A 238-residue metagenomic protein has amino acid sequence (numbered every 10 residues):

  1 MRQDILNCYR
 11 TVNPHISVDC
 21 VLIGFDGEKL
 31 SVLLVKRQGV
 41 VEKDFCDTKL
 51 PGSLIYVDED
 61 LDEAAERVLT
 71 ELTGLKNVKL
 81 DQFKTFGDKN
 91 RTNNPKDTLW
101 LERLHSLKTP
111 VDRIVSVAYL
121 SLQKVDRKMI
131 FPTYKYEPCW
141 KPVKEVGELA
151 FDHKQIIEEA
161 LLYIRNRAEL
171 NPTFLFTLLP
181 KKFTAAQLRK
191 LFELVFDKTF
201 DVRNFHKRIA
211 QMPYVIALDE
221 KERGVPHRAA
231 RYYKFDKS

Functional and structural regions predicted by a protein language model:
M1, F25-L34, L54, D58 (+4 more regions): Core subunits and conserved enzymes of cellular information-processing and envelope-translocation systems across
M1-I5, L101: Short Pro/Gly-enriched beta-strand edge/turn motifs at strand-loop
C8-T48: N-terminal strand-loop-strand
I16-V18, E63-E66, T70-R127, R167-L175 (+1 more regions): Active-site segment of metal-dependent pyrophosphate-handling enzymes, primarily the Nudix hydrolase catalytic core
L50-D58, T177-L178: Short histidine-centered catalytic/ligand-binding loop motif
I114-V125, M129-N166, L178-A186, N204-F205 (+2 more regions): NUDIX/MutT-family hydrolases
V115, L218-S238: Long, intrinsically disordered, low-complexity Ser/Thr/Pro-rich regulatory/activation regions of nuclear proteins
K190-T199: Short helix-coil junctions and helix-kink-helix linkers
